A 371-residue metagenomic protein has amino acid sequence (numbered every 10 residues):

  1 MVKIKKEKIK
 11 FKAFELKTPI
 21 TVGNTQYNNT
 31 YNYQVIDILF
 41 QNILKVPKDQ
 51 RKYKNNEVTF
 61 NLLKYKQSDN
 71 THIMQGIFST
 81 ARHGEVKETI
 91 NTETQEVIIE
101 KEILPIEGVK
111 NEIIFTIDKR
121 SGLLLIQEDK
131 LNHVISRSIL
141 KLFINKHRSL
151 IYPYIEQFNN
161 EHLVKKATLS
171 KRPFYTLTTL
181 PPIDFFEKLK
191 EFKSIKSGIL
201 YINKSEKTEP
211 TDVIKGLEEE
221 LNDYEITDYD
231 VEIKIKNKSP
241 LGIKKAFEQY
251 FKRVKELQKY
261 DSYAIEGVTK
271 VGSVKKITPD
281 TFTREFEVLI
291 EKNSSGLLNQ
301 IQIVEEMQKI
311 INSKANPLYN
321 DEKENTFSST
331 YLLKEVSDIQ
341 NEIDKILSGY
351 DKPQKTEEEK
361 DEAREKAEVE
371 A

Functional and structural regions predicted by a protein language model:
M1-N91, L131-A371: Terminal interaction module
T94-E100: Mixed-charge, low-complexity interaction segments
E100-T116, D184-K188: Catalytic micro-motifs at enzyme active sites that drive phosphoryl/nucleotidyl and oxygen chemistry
I114-L125: Glycine-rich, often proline-containing surface loops adjacent to acidic residues and nearby aromatics that form
Q127-D129: Surface loops and adjacent helix of pleckstrin homology
